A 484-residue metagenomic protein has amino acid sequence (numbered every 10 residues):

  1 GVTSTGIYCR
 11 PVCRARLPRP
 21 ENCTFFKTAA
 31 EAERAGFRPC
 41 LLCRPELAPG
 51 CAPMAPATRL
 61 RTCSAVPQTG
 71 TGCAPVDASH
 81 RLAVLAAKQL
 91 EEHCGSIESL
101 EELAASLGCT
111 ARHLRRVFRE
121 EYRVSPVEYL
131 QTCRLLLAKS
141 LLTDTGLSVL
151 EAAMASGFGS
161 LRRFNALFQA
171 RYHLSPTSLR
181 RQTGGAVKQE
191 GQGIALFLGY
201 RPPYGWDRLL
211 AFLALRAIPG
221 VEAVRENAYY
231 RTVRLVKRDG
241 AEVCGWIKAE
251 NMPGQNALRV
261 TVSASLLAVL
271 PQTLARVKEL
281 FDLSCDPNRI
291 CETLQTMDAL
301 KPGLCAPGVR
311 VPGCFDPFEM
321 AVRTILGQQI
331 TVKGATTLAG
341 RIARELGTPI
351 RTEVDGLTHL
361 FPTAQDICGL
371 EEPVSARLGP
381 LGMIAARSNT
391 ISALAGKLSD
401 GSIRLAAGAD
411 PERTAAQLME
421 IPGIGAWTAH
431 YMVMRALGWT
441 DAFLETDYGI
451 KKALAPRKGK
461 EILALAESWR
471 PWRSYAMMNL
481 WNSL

Functional and structural regions predicted by a protein language model:
G1-C63, P67-L484: HhH-family (HhH-GPD) DNA N-glycosylase catalytic core used in base-excision repair
